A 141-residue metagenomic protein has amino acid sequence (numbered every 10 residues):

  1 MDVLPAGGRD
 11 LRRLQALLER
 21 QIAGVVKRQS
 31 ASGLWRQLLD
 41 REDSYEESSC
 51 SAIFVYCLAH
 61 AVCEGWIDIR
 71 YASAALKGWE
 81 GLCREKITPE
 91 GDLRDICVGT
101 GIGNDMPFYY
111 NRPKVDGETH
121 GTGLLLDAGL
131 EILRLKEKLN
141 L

Functional and structural regions predicted by a protein language model:
D2-R12, A61-I69: Inter-helical turn/loop segments and adjacent helix faces that build the functional surface of alpha-helical bundle
L4-S30, R41-A52: Long, repeat-rich segments with strong aromatic
Q15-L34, A74-D92: Long, well-ordered core segments of solenoidal/helical folds
G33-R41, D105-R112: Acidic/His metal-coordination segments adjacent to aromatic residues that form catalytic metal sites in metalloenzymes
E46, C50-L141: CBM-like carbohydrate-recognition segments
